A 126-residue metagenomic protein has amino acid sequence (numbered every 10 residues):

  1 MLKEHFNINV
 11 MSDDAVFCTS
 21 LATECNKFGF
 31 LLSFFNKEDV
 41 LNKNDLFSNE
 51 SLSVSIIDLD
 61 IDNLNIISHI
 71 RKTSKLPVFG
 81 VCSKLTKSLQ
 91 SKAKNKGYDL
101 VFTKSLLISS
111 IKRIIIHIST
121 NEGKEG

Functional and structural regions predicted by a protein language model:
H5-A15, L21: Conserved acidic segment of CheY-like receiver
G29-K37: Short hydrophobic/Thr-rich beta-strand motif most characteristic of the beta2 strand and flanking loop of CheY-like
K37-V54: Acidic, metal-coordinating helix/loop segments flanking the phosphotransfer/catalytic sites of two-component signaling
S55-R71: Conserved phosphotransfer microenvironments
L76-L85: A short, hydrophobic beta-strand element within the central beta-sheet of small alpha/beta folds
L85-L100: Alpha4 helix (beta4-alpha4-beta5 surface) of REC/receiver domains from two-component response regulators
K96-I111: Output/docking surface of receiver
K112-E122: Receiver (REC) domain switch/output surface
